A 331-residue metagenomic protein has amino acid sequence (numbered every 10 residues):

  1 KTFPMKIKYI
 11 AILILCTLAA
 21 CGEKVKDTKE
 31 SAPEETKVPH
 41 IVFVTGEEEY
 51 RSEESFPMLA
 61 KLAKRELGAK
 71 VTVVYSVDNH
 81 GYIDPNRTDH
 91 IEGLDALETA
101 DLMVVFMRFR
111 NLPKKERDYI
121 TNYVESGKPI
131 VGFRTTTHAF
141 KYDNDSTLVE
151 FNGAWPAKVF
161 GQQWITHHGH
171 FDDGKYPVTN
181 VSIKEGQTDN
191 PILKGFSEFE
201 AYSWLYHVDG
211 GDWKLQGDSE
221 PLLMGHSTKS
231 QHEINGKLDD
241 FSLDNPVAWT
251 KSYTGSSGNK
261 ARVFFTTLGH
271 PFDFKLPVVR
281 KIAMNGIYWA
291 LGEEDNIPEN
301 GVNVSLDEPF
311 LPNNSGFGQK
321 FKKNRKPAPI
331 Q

Functional and structural regions predicted by a protein language model:
K1-P4: Short, Lys/Arg-enriched N-terminal segments with co-localized hydrophobic residues within the first ~10-30 amino acids
K6-I12: Sec-dependent signal peptide recognition, specifically the positively charged N-region followed immediately by
L18-A20: C-terminal motif of bacterial Sec signal peptides marking the signal peptidase cleavage site
D27-K29, P33-P39, S55, R65-A69 (+1 more regions): Extracellular ligand-binding/catalytic regions of CAZymes and related secreted enzymes and adhesion modules
T28-E34, H40-V44, E48-A139: Helical hinge/lid and interdomain linker segments adjacent to catalytic or ligand-binding clefts that mediate domain
A60, T121, L193, M284-Y288: Non-transmembrane alpha-helical segments in soluble domains of secreted/periplasmic/extracellular proteins
K64, K70, T88, E98-T99 (+1 more regions): Catalytic beta-strand/loop cores that center a nucleophilic Ser/Cys/Thr and support acyl-enzyme chemistry
V105, R110-G195: A glycine-rich, often tryptophan-bearing local segment used as a flexible ligand/cofactor-contacting loop or short
